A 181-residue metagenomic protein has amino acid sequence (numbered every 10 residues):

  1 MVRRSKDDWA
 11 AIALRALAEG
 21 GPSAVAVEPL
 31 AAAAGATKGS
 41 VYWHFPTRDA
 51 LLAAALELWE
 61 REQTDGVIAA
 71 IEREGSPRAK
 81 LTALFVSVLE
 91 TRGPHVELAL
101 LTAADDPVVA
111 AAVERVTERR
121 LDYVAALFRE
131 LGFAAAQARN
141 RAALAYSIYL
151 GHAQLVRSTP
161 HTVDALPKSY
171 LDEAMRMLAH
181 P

Functional and structural regions predicted by a protein language model:
M1-S5: Short, Lys/Arg-enriched anionic-surface-contact patches
K6-D8, I12-A54: Helix-turn-helix
I12-G20, G66, A70, A99 (+1 more regions): Solvent-exposed, amphipathic alpha-helical segments
R48, A55, W59-Q63, P77 (+2 more regions): Hydrophobic/aromatic residues within well-ordered alpha-helical segments
A54, D65-L98, A145: Hydrophobic alpha-helical connector segments
E90-E114: Amphipathic alpha-helical segments used for helix-helix packing
R92-V96, V124, A153-P160: Short amphipathic alpha-helical interaction/hinge segments
A110-E114, R129-P181: Hydrophobic/aromatic-rich alpha-helical bundle segments in the mid-to-C-terminal region
